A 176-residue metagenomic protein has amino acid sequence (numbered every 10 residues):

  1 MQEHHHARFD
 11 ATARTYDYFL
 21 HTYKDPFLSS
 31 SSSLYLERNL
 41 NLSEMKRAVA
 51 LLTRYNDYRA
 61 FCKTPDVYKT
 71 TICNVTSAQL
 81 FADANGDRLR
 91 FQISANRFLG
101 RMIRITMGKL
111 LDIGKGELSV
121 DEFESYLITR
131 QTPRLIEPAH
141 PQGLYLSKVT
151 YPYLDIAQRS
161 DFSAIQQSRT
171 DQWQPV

Functional and structural regions predicted by a protein language model:
M1-V176: Structured-RNA-binding interfaces characteristic of tRNA pseudouridine synthases
